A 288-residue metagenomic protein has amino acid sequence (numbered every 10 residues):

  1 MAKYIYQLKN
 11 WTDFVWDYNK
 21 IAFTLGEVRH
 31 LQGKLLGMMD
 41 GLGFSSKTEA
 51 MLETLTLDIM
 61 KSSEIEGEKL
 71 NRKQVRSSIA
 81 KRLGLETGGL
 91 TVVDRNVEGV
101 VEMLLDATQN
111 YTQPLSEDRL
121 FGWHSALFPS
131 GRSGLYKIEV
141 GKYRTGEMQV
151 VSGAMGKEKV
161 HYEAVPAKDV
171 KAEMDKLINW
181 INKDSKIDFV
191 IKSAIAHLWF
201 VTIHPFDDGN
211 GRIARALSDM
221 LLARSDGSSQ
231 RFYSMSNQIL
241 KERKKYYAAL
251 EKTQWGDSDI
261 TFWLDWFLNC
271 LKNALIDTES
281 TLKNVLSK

Functional and structural regions predicted by a protein language model:
M1-K288: FIC/Doc superfamily catalytic core
